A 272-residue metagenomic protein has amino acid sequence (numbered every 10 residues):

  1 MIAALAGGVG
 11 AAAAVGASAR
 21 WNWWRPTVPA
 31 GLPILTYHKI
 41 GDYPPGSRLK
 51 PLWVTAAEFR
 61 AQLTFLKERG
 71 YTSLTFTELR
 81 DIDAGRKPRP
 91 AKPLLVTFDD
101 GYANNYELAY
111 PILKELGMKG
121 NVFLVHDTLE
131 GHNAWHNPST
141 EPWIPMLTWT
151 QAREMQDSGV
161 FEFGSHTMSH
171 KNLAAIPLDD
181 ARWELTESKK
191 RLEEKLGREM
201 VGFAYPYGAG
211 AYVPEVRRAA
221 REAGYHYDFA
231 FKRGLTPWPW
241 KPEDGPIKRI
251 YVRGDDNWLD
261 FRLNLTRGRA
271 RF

Functional and structural regions predicted by a protein language model:
A3-A4, G8, A12-V96, N104 (+1 more regions): C-terminal active-site subregion of NodB/CE4 polysaccharide deacetylases
T27, P111-M118, P145-S165, E194 (+2 more regions): Acidic (Asp/Glu)-rich catalytic clusters
H38, H166, H170: Histidine-centered divalent metal-coordination motifs
R80-I82, Y106-L108, H136-G159, E184-K190: Alpha-helical scaffolding within the catalytic cores of extracellular/periplasmic polymer-degrading hydrolases
V96, N133-W143, H170-L178: Surface-exposed cleft-lining segments at the edges of enzyme active sites
Y102-A103, S169: Short, glycine/acidic-enriched loop or turn micro-motifs at the edges of active sites
E115-S139: A short, conserved beta-to-alpha structural element at the edge of catalytic cores that scaffolds binding
